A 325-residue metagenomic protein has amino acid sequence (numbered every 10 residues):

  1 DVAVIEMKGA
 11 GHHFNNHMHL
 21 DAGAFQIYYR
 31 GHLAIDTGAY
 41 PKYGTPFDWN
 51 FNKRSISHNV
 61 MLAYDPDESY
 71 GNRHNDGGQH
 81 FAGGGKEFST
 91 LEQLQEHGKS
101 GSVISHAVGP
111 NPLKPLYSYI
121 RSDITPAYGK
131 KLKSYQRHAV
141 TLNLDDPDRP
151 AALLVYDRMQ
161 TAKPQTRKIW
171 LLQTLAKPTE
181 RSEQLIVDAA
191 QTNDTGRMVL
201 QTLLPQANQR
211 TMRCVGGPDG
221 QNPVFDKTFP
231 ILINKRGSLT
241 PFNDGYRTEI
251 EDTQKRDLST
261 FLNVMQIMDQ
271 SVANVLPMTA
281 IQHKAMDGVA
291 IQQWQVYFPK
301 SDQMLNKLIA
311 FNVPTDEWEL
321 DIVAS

Functional and structural regions predicted by a protein language model:
D1-Q184, D188, K255-S271, T279-A285: Catalytic and substrate-binding regions of extracellular carbohydrate-active enzymes, especially polysaccharide lyases
D123-Y128, R158-K163, A189-N193, L204 (+4 more regions): Secondary-structure transition/turn motif
K133, G196-R197, Q201-N208, M212 (+3 more regions): Jelly-roll (double-stranded beta-helix
K168-D226: Polysaccharide-binding surfaces and accessory modules of carbohydrate-active proteins
K227, I231-P241: Extended, compositionally biased repeat/scaffold regions that form elongated interaction surfaces
L239-T260: A surface-exposed beta-strand-loop module
S259-S325: Terminal appendage regions of diverse proteins
